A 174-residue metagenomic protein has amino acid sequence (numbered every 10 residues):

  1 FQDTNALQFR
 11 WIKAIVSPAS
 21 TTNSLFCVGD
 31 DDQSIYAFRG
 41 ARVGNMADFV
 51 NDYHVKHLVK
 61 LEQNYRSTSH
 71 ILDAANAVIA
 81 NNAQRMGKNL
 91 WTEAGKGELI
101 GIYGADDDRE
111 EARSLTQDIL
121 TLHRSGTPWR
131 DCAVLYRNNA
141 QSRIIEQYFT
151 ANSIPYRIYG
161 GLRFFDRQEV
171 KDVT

Functional and structural regions predicted by a protein language model:
F1-D48, Q63-S67: Conserved helicase NTPase motor core
R10-K13, G40-G44, A74-A75, Q147-A151 (+1 more regions): Short, glycine/charged-enriched secondary-structure capping and boundary segments
K13, A47-V50, Q117, T174: A cross-family signal for key residues in well-ordered alpha-helices that form functional helical elements
I15-A19, Y53, F149: Active-site catalytic pocket residues across diverse enzymes, especially alpha/beta-hydrolases
C27, A41-D48, H70, S114 (+3 more regions): Generic alpha-helical secondary structure signal
D32-A37, R66-S67, I158-T174: Short alpha-helix plus adjacent loop in nuclease-associated cores
H54-H57, E62-P155, Q168: Helicase P-loop NTPase motor core
